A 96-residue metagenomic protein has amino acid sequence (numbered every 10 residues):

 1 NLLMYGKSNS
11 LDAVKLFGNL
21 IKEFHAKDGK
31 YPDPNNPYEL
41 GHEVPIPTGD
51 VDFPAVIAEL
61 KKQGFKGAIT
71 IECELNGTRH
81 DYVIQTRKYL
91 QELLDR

Functional and structural regions predicted by a protein language model:
N1-D50: Acidic/histidine-rich catalytic cores of soluble enzymes
S8-D12, V51, A55, D81-Q85: Generic recognition of short, well-ordered alpha-helical segments
D12-I21, A55-F65: Acidic (Asp/Glu)-rich catalytic clusters
F24, I46, L60, I69 (+1 more regions): Conserved, mostly hydrophobic/aromatic
V44-D52, K61, Y82: Short amphipathic alpha-helical interaction segments
G67, C73, L90-L94: C-terminal alpha-helix/helix-terminus motif
T70-D81: A short, acidic, flexible beta-alpha connecting loop/helix-capping segment that sits on the rim of active
R79-R96: C-terminal helical cap(s) of enzyme catalytic domains, especially alpha/beta-barrels
